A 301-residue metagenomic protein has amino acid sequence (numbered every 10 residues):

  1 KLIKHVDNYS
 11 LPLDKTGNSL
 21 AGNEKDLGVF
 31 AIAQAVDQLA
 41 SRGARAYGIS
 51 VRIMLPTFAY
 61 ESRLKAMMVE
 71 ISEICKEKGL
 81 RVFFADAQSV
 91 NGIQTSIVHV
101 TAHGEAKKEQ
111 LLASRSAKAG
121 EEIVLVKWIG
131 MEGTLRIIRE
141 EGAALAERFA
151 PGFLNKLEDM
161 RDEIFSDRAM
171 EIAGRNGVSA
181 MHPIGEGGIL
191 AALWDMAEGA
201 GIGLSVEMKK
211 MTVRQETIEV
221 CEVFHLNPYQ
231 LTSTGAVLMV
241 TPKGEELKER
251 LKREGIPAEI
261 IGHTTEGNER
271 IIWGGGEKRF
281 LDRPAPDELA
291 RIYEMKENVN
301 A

Functional and structural regions predicted by a protein language model:
K1-S41, F83: N-terminal glycine-rich phosphate/pyrophosphate-binding loops that anchor nucleotide-derived ligands and cofactors
I3-K4, P12-L13, R81-D86, A102 (+5 more regions): General beta-strand structural signal in soluble alpha/beta enzymes
P12, Y47-E140, H263: Glycine-rich anion-binding loops of enzyme active sites
E24-I49, V69-E77, S166-I172, A191-D195: Small-aliphatic-rich amphipathic alpha-helix that forms the alpha element of a beta-alpha
P56-F58, E158-S233: Active-site-proximal betaalpha loop/short-helix elements that scaffold phosphoryl/nucleotidyl transfer chemistry
L135-L154: Short, compositionally biased
V240-E246: Helix N-cap motif at beta-to-alpha junctions
E254-A301: Acidic, Ser/Thr/Pro-rich beta/coil linker or hinge segments at domain junctions
